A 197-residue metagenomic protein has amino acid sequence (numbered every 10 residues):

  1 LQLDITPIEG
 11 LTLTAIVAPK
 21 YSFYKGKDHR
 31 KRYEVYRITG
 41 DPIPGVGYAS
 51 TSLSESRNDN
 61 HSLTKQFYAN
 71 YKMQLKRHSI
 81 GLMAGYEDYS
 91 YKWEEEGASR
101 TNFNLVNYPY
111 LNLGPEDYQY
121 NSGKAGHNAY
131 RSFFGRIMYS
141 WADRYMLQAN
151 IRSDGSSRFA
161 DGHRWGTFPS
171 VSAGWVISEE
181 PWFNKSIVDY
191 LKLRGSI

Functional and structural regions predicted by a protein language model:
L1-L75, S79, N128-A160, R164-E179: Surface-exposed extracellular loop regions of Gram-negative outer-membrane beta-barrel proteins
K27-T51, K92-N121: Surface-exposed loop/turn segments flanking beta-strands in extracellular/periplasmic regions
R32-Y33, F183-D189: Short, glycine/acidic-rich hinge or "gate" loops at secondary-structure transitions that mediate conformational
G81-M83: Long, low-complexity, repeat-rich, intrinsically disordered, solvent-exposed domains used in surface/appendage assembly
G85-E87: N-terminal glycine-rich FAD/FM-binding segment characteristic of electron-transfer flavoproteins
P115-F134: Outer-membrane beta-barrel signature, preferentially recognizing the C-terminal barrel domain of Gram-negative
D189-I197: Surface-exposed extracellular loop regions of Gram-negative outer-membrane beta-barrel proteins, predominantly
